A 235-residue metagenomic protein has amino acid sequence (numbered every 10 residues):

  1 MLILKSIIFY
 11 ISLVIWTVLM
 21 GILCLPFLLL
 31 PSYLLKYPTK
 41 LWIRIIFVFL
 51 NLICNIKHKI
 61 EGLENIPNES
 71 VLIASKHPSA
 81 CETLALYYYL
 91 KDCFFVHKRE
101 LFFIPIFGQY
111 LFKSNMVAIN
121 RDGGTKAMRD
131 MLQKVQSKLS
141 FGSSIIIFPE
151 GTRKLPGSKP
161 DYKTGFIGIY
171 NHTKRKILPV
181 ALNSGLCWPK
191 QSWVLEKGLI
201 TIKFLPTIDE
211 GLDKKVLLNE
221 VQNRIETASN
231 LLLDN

Functional and structural regions predicted by a protein language model:
M1-L28, E64, V216-N235: Membrane-interfacial terminal anchoring regions of lipid-handling membrane enzymes
L4, R129-N235: Non-catalytic C-terminal accessory region of glycerolipid acyltransferases and related lyso-lipid remodeling enzymes
T17-R44, L52-C54, V71-G124: Catalytic core of membrane glycerolipid acyltransferases/transacylases, capturing the structured, soluble-facing
V48-S70: A short, well-structured juxtamembrane/interface segment
I60, I73, F95, I202-F204: Generic preference for hydrophobic
I60, V117-N120, E210: Short acidic-hydrophobic, aromatic-tinged amphipathic segments that line or gate anion-handling sites
E69-S75, S143-I147: Generic beta-sheet signal
